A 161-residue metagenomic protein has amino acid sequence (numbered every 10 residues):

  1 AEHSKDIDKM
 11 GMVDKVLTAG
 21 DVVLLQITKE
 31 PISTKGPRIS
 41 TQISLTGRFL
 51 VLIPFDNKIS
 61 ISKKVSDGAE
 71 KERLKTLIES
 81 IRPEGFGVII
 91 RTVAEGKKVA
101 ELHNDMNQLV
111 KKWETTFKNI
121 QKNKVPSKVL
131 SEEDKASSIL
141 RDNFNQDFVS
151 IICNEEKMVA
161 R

Functional and structural regions predicted by a protein language model:
A1-R161: Single-stranded RNA-binding surfaces
